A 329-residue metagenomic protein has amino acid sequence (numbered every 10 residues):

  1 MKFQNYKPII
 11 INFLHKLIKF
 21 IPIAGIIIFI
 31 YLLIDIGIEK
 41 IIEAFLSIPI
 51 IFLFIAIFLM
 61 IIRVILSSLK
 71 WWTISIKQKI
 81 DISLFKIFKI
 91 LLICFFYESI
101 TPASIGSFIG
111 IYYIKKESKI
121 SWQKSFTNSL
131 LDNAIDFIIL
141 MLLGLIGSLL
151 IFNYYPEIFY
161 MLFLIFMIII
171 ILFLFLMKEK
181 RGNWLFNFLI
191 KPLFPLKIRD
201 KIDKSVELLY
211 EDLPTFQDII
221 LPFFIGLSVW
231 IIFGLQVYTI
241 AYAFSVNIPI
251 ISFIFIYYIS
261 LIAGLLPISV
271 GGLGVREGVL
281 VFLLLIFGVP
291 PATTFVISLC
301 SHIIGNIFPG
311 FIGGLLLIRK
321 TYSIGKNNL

Functional and structural regions predicted by a protein language model:
M1-L92, L150, P156-L265, S298 (+1 more regions): Predominantly cytoplasmic-facing regulatory/coupling regions of multi-pass membrane proteins
L84-I87, G106-F108, K119-N133, P290-C300: Membrane-interface alpha-helices at helix entry/exit sites of multi-pass transporters
F88-K119, I202: Extended non-transmembrane interhelical loops and adjacent amphipathic helices of multipass membrane proteins
I93, Y97-T101, F126-S148, V296-F311: Membrane-embedded alpha-helical segments of transport systems, primarily multispan ion/solute transporters
C94-A103, Y258-L273, E277: Transmembrane alpha-helix interface/packing and boundary motifs in multi-pass membrane proteins, characterized by
I105-K116, V270-L285: Re-entrant/interfacial helical elements at transmembrane boundaries that shape and gate the permeation pathway
